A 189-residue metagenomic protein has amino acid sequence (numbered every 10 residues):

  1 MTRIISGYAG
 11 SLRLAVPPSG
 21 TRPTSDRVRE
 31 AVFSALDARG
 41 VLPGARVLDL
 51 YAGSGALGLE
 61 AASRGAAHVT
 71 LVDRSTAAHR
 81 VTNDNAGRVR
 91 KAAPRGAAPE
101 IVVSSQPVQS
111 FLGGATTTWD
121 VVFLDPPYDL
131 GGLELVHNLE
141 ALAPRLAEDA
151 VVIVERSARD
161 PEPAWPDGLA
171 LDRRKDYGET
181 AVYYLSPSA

Functional and structural regions predicted by a protein language model:
M1-A189: Class I S-adenosyl-L-methionine-dependent methyltransferase catalytic core
